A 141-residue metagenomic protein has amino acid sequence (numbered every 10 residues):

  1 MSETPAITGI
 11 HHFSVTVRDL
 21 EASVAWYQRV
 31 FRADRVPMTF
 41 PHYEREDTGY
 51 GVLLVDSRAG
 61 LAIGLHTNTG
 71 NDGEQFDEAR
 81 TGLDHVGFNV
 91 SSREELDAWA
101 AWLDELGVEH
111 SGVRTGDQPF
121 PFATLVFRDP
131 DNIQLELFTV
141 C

Functional and structural regions predicted by a protein language model:
M1-A22, D47, L83-V86, C141: N-terminal beta-strand motif that seeds the catalytic metal site of vicinal oxygen chelate
S2-A6, A100-C141: Vicinal oxygen chelate
I10-R18, S57, E74-W102, A123-R128: Vicinal oxygen chelate
T16-A62: Core segments of cupin and vicinal oxygen chelate
W26-R29, W99-L103: Short amphipathic alpha-helices in soluble, non-transmembrane regions that often serve as interface/regulatory elements
P37-F40, G70-Q75, G112-V113: A short, acidic/glycine-rich surface segment
G60-I63, N132-Q134: Short, charged/polar, Gly/Pro-enriched secondary-structure boundary elements
